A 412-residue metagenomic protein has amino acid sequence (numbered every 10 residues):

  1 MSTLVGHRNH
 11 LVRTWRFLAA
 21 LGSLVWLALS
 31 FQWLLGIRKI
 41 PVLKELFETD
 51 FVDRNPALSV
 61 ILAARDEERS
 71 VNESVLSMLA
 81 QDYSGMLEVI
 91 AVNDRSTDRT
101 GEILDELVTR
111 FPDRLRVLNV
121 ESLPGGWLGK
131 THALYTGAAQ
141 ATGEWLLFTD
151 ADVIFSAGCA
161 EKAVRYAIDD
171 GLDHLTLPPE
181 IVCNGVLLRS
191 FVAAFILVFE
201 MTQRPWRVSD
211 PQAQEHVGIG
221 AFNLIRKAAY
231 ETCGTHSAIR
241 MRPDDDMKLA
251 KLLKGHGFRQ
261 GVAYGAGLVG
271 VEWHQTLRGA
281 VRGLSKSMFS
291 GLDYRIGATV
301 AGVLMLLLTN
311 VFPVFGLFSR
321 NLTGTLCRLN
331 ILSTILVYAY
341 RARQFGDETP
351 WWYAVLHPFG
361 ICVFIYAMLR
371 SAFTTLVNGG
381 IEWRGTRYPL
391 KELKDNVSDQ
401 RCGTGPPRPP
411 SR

Functional and structural regions predicted by a protein language model:
M1-R54, V192-A193, M201, P205: N-terminal membrane-anchoring/stem segments of glycan-assembly enzymes
W33-K39, R110-P112, R116-A139, K162-C233 (+5 more regions): Long helical/loop segments within the catalytic core of UDP-sugar-dependent glycosyltransferases, especially the large
W33-L87, S96-T97, G101-E102, E106-R110 (+2 more regions): N-terminal signal-anchor transmembrane helix
I40-L43, D50, A298-G379: Membrane-embedded multi-pass helical conduit in multi-pass membrane proteins, especially envelope-biosynthetic
M86-R95, R116-V120: Short beta-strand/loop segment that forms part of the nucleotide-sugar
R99, A151-Y166: Acidic donor-binding/catalytic loop of UDP-sugar-dependent glycosyltransferases, especially processive GT2
T142-W145: Short acidic donor-binding loop at the edge of a beta-strand
